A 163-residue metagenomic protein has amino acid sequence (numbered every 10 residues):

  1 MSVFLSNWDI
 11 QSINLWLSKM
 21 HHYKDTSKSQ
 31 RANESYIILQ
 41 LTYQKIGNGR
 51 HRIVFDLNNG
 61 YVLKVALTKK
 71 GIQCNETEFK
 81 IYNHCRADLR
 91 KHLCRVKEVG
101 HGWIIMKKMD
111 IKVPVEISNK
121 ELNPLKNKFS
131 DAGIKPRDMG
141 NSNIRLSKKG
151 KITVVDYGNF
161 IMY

Functional and structural regions predicted by a protein language model:
S2-Q44: Juxta-kinase regulatory segment immediately upstream of eukaryotic protein kinase catalytic domains
Q40-H84: ATP-binding glycine-rich loop module of kinase domains
F55-N59, K108, S147: Active-site beta-strand termini and strand-to-loop segments that position acidic
A66-G71, D110, G158-N159: Short beta-strand-loop-alpha-helix junction that forms the active-site gateway of nucleic-acid-processing nucleases
L67, N83-N123: Conserved structural core of kinase catalytic domains
N127-I134: Protein kinase catalytic-loop region centered on the HRD/HxD motif
K135-Y163: Catalytic activation segment of kinase domains across protein kinase-like and atypical kinase folds
